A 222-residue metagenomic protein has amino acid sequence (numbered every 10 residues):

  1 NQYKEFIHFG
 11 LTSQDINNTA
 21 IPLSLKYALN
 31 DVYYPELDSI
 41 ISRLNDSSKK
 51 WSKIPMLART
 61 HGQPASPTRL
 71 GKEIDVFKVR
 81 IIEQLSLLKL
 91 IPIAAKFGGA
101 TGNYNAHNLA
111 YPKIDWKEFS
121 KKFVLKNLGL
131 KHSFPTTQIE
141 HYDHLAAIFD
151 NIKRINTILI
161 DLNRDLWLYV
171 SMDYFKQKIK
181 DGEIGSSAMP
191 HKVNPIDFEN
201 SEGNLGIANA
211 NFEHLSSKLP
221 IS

Functional and structural regions predicted by a protein language model:
N1-H107, Y111-L125, G185-S186, I196-N204: A helix-coil-helix interface module used to build multimeric assemblies and to scaffold catalytic/cofactor sites
S39-R43, Y169-V170, Y174-K176, S222: Short alpha-helical "patches" and their helix-cap loops
N45, K49, L125, G129 (+2 more regions): Amphipathic, well-packed alpha-helical segments that form the structural scaffold of globular domains
S52-P55, V170, Y174, E213-S216: Short amphipathic alpha-helical interaction/hinge segments
I91, I155, L168, K218-I221: Juxtamembrane/interface motifs at transmembrane-helix termini
P112-N209: Acidic, glycine-rich loop-and-beta core segments that form the ion-binding/anion-interacting portion of active sites
N200, I207-S222: Long, amphipathic alpha-helical stalk/connector segments used for oligomerization, subunit docking, or mechanical
